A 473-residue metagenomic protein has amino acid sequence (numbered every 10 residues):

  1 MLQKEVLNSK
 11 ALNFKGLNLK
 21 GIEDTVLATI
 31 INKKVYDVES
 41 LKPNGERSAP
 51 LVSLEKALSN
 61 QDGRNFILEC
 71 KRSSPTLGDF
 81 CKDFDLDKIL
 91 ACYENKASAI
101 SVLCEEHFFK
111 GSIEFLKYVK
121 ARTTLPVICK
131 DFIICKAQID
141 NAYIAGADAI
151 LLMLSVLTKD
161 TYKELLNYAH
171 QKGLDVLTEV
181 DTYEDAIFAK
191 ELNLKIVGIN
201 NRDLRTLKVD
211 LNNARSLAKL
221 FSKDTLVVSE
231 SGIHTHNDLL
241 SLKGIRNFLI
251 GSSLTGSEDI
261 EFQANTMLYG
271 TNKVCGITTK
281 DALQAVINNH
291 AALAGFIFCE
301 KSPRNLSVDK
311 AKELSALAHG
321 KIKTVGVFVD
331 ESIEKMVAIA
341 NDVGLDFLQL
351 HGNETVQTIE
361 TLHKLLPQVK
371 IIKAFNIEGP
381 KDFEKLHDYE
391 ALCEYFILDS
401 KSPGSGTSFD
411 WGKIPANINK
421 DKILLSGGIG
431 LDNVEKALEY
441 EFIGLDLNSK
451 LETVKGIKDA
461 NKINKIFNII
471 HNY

Functional and structural regions predicted by a protein language model:
Q3, N8-C81: An N-cap/entry alpha-helix motif that binds or orients negatively charged groups
I67-D85, P126-I133, L177-E179, S229 (+5 more regions): Active-site mouth loops of central-metabolism enzymes
R72-D83, K88-F109, A189-A218, L293 (+4 more regions): Glycine/Thr-rich beta-alpha phosphate-binding loop at enzyme active sites
T76-H170, L174-L177, D185-A189, A214-L217 (+1 more regions): N-terminal active-site wall of soluble small-molecule enzyme domains
I134-G146, T182-L192, S229-I250, T278-N289 (+6 more regions): Catalytic cores of alpha/beta
I144-T161, G198-K208, G244-M267, A291-P303 (+3 more regions): Glycine-rich phosphate-binding active-site loops on the catalytic face of alpha/beta enzymes
L194-K273, Y395-D432, I443: Active-site/ligand-binding-proximal alpha/beta "capping" segment
L211-F221, L254-C275, V308-A318, T361 (+2 more regions): C-terminal helical cap(s) of enzyme catalytic domains, especially alpha/beta-barrels
